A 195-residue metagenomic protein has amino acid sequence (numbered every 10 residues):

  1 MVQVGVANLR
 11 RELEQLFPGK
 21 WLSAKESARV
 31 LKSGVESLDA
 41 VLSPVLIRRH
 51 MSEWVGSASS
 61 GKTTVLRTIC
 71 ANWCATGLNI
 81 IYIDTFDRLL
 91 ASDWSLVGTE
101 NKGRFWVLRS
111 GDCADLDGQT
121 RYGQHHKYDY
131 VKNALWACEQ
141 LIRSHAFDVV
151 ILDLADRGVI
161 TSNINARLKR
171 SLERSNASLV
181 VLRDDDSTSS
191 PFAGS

Functional and structural regions predicted by a protein language model:
M1-I83, D93-N101, L116-Y128: Detector for small/aliphatic-rich hydrophobic stretches
G61, D156-T161: Acidic, metal-coordinating catalytic cores used for nucleic-acid/nucleotide bond scission and strand-transfer chemistry
N72, L141, S171: Hydrophobic/aromatic ligand-binding patch that stacks against planar heteroaromatic rings of cofactors or nucleotides
T76, K102, R174-S178: Structural alpha-beta junctions
I81-R157: Long, charge-dense
T161-R167: Charged helix-capping and loop-helix junction motifs
K169-S195: Phosphate-binding/switch region of NTP-binding enzymes
